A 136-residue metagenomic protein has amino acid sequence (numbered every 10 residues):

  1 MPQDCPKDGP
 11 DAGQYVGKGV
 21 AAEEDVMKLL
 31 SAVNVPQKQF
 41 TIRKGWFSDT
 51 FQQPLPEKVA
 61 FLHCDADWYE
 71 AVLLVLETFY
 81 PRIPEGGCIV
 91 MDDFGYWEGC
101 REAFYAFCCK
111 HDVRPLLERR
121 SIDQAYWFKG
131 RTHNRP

Functional and structural regions predicted by a protein language model:
M1-P136: S-adenosylmethionine/decaboxylated-SAM
